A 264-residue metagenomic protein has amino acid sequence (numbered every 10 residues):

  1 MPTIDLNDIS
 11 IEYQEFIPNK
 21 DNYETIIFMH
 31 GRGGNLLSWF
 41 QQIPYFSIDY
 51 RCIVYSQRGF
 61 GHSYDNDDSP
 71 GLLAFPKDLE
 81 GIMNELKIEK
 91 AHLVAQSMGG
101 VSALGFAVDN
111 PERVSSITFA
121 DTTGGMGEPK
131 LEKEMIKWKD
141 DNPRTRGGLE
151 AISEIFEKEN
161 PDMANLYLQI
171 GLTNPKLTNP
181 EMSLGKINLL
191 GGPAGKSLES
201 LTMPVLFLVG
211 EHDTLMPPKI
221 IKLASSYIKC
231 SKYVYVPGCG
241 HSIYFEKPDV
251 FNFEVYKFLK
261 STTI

Functional and structural regions predicted by a protein language model:
I9-D65: Conserved HGGG/HGGXW glycine-rich cap/lid loop of the alpha/beta-hydrolase fold
L73-A91: Conserved acidic catalytic loop of the alpha/beta-hydrolase fold
A95, G99, A103: Gly/Ala-rich beta-loop-alpha elbow adjacent to hydrolase catalytic centers
L104-D109, S115-T145: Flexible "cap/lid" loop of the alpha/beta hydrolase fold
E128-K130, T145-E199: Conserved alpha/beta-hydrolase catalytic His-Asp/Glu region
L201, F207-V209, D213: Short beta-strand/loop motif that positions the catalytic acidic residue of the alpha/beta-hydrolase fold
T214-I220: Conserved alpha/beta-hydrolase "acid-adjacent" motif
C239-P248, N252: Catalytic histidine-centered segment of alpha/beta-hydrolase-like enzymes
